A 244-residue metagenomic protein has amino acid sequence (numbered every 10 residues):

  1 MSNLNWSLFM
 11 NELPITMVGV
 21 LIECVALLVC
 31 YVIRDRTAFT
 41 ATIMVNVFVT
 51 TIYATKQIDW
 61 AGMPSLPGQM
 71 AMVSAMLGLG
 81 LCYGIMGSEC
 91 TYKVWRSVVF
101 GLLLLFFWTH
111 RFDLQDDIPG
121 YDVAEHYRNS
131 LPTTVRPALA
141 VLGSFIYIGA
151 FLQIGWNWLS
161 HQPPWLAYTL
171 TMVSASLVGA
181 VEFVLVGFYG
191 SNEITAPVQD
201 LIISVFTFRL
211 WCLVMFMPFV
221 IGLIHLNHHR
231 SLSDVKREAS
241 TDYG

Functional and structural regions predicted by a protein language model:
M1-C82: Hydrophobic transmembrane alpha-helices
S2-I15, E23, L27, H161-L170 (+1 more regions): Alpha-helical transmembrane segments and their cytosolic interface
V20-C24, T51-T55, M76-G80, G84 (+8 more regions): Transmembrane alpha-helical segments of multi-pass membrane transport proteins and ion-pumping complexes
V29-T40, I85-W95, N157-P164: Membrane-interface helix-boundary motifs at transmembrane edges
A38, T42, P67, A71 (+6 more regions): Membrane-interface starts of transmembrane alpha-helices
A71-F100: Internal transmembrane alpha-helix with an interfacial aromatic "cap," most often the third helix
Y92-G120: Transmembrane alpha-helix/helix-exit interface in multi-pass inner-membrane proteins
R111-R136: Membrane-interface interhelical connector segments
